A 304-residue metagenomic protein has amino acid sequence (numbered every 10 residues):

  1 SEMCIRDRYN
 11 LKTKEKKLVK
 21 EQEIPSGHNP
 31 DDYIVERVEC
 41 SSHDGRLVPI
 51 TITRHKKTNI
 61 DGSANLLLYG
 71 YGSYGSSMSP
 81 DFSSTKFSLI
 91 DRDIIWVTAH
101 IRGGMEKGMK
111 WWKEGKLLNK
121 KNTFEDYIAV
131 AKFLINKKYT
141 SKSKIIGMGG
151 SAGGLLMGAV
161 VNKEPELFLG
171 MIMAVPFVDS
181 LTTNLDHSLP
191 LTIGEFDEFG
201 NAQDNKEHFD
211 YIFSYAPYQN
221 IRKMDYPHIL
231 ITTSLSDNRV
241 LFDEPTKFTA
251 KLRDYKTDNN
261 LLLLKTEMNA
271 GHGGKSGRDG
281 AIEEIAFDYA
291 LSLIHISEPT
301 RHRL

Functional and structural regions predicted by a protein language model:
M3-I5, H295-H302: Short, small-residue-biased leader/transition segments that mark boundaries at the very start of proteins
L11-K12: Short loop/turn segments that connect beta-strands within beta-propeller blades
K20-S143, G150, L185, A270: Cap/lid segment of the alpha/beta-hydrolase catalytic domain
I101-L293, S297: Active-site-proximal cap/loop segments of hydrolase catalytic domains
